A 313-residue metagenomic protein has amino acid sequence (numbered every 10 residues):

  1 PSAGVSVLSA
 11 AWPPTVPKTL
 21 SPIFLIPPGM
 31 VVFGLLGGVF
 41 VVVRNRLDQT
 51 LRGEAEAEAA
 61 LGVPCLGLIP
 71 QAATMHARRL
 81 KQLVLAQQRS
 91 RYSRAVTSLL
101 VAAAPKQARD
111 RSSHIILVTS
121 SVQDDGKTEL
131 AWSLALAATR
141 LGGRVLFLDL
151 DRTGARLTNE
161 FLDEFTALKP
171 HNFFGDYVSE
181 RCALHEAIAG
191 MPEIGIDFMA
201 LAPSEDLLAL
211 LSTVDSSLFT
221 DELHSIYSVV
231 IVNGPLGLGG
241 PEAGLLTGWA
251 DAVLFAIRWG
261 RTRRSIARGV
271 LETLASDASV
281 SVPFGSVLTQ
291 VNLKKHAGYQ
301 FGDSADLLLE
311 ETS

Functional and structural regions predicted by a protein language model:
P1-A10, E54: Non-transmembrane alpha-helical coiled-coil
W12-I26: Membrane-interface helix-start motif
F24-L146, L150-E186, G190, E205-L210 (+1 more regions): Short boundary/hinge segments that flank catalytic cores
L117, F198-A200, V229-N233, L254-A256 (+1 more regions): Structural motif
L148-D149, F174-G175, F198-T247: Switch II (G3) loop of P-loop NTPases
G190-D197: Beta-strand-turn-beta hairpins that frame and shape the catalytic cleft of phosphate-ester-processing enzymes
N233-G239, A250-R268: Conserved Switch II/interswitch segment of TRAFAC-class P-loop GTPases
